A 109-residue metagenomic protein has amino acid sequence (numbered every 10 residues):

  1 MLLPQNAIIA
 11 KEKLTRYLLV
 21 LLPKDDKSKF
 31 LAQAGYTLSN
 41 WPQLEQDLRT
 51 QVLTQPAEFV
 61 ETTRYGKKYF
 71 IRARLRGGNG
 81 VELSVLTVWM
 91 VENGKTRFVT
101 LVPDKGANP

Functional and structural regions predicted by a protein language model:
M1-F70: Compact soluble domain cores
D47-D104: Functional cores of ribonucleases/endoribonucleases
A107-P109: A short, polar/proline- and glycine-enriched secondary-structure boundary/capping micro-motif
